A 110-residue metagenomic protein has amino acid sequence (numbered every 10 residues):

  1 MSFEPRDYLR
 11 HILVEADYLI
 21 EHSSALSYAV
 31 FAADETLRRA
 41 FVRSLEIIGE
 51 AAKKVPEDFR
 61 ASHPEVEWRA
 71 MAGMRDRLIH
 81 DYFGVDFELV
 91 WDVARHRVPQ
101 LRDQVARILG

Functional and structural regions predicted by a protein language model:
M1-G110: Solvent-exposed interaction patches of small proteins and small membrane subunits
